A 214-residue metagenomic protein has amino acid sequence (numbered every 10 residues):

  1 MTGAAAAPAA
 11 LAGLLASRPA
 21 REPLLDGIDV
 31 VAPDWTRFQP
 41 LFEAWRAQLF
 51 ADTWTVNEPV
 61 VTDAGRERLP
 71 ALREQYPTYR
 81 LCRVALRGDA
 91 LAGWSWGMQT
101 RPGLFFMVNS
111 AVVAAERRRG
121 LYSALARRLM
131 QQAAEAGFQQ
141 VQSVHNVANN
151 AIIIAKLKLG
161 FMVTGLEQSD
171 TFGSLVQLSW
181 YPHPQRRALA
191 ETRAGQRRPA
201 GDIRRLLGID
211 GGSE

Functional and structural regions predicted by a protein language model:
M1-P40, R187-S213: Conserved N-terminal entry element of GNAT/NAT acetyltransferase domains
L49-L86: Active-site rim helix/loop that mediates acceptor-substrate recognition in acyltransferases
V84, A90-M98, F106, A111: Conserved beta-strand in the GNAT
Q99-V108, R117, F172: A conserved beta-turn-beta hairpin within the catalytic core of GNAT-like acetyltransferases that forms part
V112, R118-A133, K158: Conserved acetyl-CoA-binding loop-helix of GNAT-fold acetyltransferases
A133-N146: Conserved GNAT acetyl-CoA-binding A-motif
S143-I153, D170-T171: Conserved beta-strand-loop-alpha-helix junction that forms the acyl-donor binding cleft
L157-E167: Conserved acetyl-CoA-binding loop of GNAT-fold acetyltransferases
